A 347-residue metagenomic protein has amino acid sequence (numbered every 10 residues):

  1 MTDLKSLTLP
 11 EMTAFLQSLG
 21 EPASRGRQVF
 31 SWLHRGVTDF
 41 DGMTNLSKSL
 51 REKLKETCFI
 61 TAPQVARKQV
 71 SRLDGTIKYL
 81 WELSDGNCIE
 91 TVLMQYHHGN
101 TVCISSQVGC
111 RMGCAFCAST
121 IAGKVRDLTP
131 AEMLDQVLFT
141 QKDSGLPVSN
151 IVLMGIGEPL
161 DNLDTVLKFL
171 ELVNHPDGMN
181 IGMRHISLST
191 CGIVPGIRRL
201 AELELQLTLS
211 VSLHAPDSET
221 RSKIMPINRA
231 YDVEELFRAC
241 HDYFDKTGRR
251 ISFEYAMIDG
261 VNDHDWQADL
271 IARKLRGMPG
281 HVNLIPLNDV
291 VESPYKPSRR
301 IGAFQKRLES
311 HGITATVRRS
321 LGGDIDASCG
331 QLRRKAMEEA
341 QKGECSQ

Functional and structural regions predicted by a protein language model:
M1-I89, H241-R250, Y255-Q347: Auxiliary Fe-S-binding modules of radical SAM enzymes
S71, S105-S106, S119, S189 (+1 more regions): Short linear Ser/Thr-Pro motifs
I77, I89, N100-I104, M112 (+1 more regions): Generic beta-strand structural signal
D85-G99: P-loop NTP-binding catalytic core
Q95-E132: Canonical Radical SAM [4Fe-4S] cluster-binding loop centered on the CxxxCxxC motif and its immediate flanking residues
I121-N150: Conserved alpha-helical substructure of the radical SAM core
F139-R318: Conserved AdoMet/S-adenosylmethionine-binding subsite of the radical SAM
